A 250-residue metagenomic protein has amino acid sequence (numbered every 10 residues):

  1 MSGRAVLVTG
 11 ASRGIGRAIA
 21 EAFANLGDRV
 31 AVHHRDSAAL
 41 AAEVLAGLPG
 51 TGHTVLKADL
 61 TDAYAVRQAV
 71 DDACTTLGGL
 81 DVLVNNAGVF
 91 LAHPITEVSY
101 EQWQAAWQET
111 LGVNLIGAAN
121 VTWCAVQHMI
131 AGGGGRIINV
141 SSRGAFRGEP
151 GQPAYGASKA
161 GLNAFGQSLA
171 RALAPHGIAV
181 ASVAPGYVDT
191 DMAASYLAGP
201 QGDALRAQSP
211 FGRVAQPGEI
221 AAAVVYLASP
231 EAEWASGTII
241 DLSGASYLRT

Functional and structural regions predicted by a protein language model:
A5, S12-R13: Conserved glycine-rich cofactor-binding loop
R67, F90-Q108, G151-A154, A194-L197: Conserved mid-core segment of classical short-chain dehydrogenase/reductases
V89, Y100-A119, I138, L162 (+1 more regions): Catalytic Tyr-X3-Lys loop
T122, S158, G166: Active-site helix of classical SDR
Q127, R171-A172: Alpha-helical segment proximal to the catalytic Tyr-Lys
S142: Residue(s) in the substrate-gating loop at a strand-loop-helix junction that position the organic substrate next
R147, F211, V225, S236-T250: Short C-terminal tail/terminal secondary-structure segment of NAD(P)H-dependent dehydrogenase/reductase domains
A174, A179, A235-G237: Short, small/polar-rich loop/turn modules that mediate ligand/substrate recognition or access, typified
